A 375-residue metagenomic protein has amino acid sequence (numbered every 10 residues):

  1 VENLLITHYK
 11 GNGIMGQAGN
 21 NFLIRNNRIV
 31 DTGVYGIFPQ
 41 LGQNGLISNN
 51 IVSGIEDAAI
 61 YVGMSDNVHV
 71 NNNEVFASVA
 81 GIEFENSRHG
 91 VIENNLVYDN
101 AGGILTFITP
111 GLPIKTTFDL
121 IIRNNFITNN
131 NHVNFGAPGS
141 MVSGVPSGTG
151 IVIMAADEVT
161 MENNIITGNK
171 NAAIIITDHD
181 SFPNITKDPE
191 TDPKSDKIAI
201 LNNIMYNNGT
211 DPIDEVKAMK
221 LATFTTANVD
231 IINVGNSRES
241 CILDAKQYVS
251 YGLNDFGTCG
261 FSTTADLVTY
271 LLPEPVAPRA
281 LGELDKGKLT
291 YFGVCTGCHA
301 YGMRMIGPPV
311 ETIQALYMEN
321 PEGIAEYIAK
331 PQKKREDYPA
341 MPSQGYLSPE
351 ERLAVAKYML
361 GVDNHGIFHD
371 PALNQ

Functional and structural regions predicted by a protein language model:
E2-H8, N21-G33, Q43-A58, D66-A80 (+5 more regions): Right-handed parallel beta-helix
K10-G16, G33-Q40, E56-G63, S78-N86 (+4 more regions): Short glycine/acidic-rich loop motifs that flank beta-strands on beta-rich extracellular proteins
V30, E162, F292, T296 (+4 more regions): Sec-exported extracytoplasmic/periplasmic mature domains
F182, T186-R279: Acidic, glycine- and Ser/Thr-rich low-complexity intrinsically disordered tracts in extracellular/secreted proteins
L271-T290, Q375: Electrostatic cytochrome c docking/interface patches
L281-Y301, E322-G323: Sequence/structural segment immediately N-terminal to covalent heme-attachment motifs in c-type and related
M305-Q314, A329-L373: Axial heme c-ligation environment in periplasmic c-type cytochrome domains
